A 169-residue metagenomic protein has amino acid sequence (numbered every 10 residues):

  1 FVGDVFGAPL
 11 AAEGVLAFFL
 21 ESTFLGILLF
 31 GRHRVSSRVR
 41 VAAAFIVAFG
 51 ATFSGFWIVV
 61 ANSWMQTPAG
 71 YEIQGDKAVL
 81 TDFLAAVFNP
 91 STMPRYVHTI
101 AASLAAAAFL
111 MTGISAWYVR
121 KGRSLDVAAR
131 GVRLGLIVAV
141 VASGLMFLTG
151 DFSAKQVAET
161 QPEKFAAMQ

Functional and structural regions predicted by a protein language model:
F1-Q169: Polytopic transmembrane helical bundles with strong interfacial aromatic enrichment
